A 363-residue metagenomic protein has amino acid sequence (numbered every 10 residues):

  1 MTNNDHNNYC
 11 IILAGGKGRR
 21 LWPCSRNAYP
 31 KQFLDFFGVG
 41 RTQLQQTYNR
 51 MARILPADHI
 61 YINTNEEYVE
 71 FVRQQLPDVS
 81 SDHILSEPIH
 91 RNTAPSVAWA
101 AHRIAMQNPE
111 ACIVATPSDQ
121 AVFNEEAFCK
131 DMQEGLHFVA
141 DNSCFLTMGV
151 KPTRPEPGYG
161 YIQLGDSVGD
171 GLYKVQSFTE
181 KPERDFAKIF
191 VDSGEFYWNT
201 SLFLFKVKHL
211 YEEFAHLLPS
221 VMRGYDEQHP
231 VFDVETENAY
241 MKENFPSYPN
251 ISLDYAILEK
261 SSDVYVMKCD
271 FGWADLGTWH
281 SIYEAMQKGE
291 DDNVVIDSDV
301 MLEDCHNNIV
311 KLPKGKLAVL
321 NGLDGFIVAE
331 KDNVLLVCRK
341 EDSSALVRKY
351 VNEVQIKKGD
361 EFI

Functional and structural regions predicted by a protein language model:
M1-I12, R20-N27, G38-P117, F123-A127 (+3 more regions): Conserved N-terminal catalytic core of the sugar/cofactor nucleotidyltransferase
T2-N7, K208-I363: Left-handed beta-helix
I12-A14, N63, V114-P117, T147-K151 (+2 more regions): Short beta-strand segments
L44, A100, D119, I162 (+3 more regions): Residue-level signal for inorganic ion chemistry
I113, E195, L202-F203, A274 (+2 more regions): A residue-level structural signature of the nucleotidyltransferase/glycosyltransferase Rossmann-like core
E125-F245, Y265, G315, R339-K340: Conserved core of the sugar-phosphate nucleotidyltransferase
